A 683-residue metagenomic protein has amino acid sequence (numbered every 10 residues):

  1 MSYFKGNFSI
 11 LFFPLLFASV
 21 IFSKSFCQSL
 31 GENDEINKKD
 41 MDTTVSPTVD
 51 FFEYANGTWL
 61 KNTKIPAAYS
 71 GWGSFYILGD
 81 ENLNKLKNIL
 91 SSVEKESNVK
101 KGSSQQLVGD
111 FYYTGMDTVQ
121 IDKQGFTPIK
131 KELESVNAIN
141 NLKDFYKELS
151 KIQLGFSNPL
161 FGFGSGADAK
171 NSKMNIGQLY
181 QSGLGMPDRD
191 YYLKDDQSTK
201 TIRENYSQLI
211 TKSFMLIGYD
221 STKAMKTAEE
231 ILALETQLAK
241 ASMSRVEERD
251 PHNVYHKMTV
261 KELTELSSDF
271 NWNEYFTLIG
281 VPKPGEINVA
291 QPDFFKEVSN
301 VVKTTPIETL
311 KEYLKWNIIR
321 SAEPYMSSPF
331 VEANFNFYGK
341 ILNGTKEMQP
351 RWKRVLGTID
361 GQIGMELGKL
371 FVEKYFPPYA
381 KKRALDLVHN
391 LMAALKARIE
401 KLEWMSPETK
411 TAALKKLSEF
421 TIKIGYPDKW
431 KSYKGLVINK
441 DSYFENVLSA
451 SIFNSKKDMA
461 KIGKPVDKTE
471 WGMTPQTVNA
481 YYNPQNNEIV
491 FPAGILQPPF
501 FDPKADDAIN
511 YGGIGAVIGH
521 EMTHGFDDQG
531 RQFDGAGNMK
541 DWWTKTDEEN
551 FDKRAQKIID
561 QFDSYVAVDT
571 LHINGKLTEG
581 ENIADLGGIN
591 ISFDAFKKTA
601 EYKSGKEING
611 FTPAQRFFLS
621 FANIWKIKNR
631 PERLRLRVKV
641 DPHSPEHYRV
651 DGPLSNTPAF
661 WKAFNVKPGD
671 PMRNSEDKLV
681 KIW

Functional and structural regions predicted by a protein language model:
M1-L30: Bacterial Sec-dependent N-terminal signal peptides
S29-K39: Short, Gly/Pro- and small/polar-rich lid/capping loops
K38, N62-P66, G164, D188-D190 (+4 more regions): Short, solvent-exposed loop/turn and secondary-structure capping segments
D40-K61, Y192, D196-M215, P407 (+2 more regions): Hydrophobic/aromatic-rich, well-ordered segments within soluble, folded domains that form packed cores
S46-V49, Y54-K123: Active-site-surrounding "flap" and adjacent substrate/cofactor-binding loops of secreted or lumenal enzymes, prototyped
A68-L90, T222-A241, N510-A516, N609 (+1 more regions): Short secondary-structure subsegments characteristic of cysteine-rich extracellular domains
V93-D386, N390: Noncatalytic, helix-rich "gating/capping" subdomain that lines the substrate-entry/channel surface of large enzyme
I231, L266-D269, N288-P292, Q349 (+3 more regions): Intrinsically disordered, low-complexity linker/terminal regions across diverse proteins
